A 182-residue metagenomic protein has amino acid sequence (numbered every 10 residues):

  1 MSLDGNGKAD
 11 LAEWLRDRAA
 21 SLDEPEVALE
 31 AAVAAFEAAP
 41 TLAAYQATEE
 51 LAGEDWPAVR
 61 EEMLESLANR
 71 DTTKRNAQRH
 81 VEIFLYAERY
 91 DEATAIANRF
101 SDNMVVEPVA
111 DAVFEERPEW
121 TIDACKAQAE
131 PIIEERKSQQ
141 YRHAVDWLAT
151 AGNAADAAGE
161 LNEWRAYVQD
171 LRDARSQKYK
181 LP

Functional and structural regions predicted by a protein language model:
M1-P182: Eukaryote-biased, non-catalytic alpha-solenoid scaffold regions
